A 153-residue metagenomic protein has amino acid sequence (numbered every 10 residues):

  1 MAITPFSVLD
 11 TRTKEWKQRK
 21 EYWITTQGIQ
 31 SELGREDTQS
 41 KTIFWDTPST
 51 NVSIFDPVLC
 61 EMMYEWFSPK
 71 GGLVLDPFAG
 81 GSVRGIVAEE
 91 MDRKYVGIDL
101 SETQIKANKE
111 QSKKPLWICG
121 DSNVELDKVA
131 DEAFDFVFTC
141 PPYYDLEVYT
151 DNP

Functional and structural regions predicted by a protein language model:
M1-P153: Class I S-adenosyl-L-methionine-dependent methyltransferase catalytic core
